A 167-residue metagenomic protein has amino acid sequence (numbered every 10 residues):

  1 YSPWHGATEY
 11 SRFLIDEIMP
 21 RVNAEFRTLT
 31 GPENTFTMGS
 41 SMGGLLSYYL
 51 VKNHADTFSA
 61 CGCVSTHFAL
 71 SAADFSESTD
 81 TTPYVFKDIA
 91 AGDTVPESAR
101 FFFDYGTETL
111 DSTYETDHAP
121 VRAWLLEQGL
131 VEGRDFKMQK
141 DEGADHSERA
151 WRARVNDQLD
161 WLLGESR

Functional and structural regions predicted by a protein language model:
Y1-R167: Non-catalytic cap/lid and distal C-terminal segments of serine-dependent acyl enzymes
